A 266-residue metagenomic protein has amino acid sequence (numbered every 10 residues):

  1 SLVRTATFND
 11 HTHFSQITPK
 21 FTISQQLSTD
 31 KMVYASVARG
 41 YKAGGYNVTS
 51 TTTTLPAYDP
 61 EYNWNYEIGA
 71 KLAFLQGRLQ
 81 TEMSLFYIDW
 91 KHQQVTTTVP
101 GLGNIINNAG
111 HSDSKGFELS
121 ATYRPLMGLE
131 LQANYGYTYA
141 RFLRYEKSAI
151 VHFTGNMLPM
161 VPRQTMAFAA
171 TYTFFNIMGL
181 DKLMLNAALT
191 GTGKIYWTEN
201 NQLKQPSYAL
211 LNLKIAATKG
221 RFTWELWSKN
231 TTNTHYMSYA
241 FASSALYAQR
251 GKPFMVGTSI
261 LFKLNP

Functional and structural regions predicted by a protein language model:
S1-S28: Signature of Gram-negative outer-membrane beta-barrel scaffolds
H13-P19, V37-Y41, T52, P60-Y66 (+8 more regions): Transmembrane beta-barrel architecture of outer-membrane proteins
S15, S24-Q26, P60, L72-F74 (+5 more regions): Residue-level signature of outer-membrane beta-barrel architecture
Q26, M32-A38, A57-K115, R124 (+2 more regions): Membrane-embedded beta-barrel scaffold of Gram-negative outer-membrane proteins
S28-D30, L75-R78, G128, F175-L183 (+2 more regions): Short loop/turn motifs that connect adjacent beta-strands in outer-membrane beta-barrel proteins
V33, Y66, L79-M83, L131-A133 (+5 more regions): Transmembrane beta-strands of outer-membrane beta-barrel proteins
Y87-D89, N107-T198, S259-K263: Gram-negative outer-membrane beta-barrel transporters
L126, M178, T190-T198, A216-P266: C-terminal beta-signal and adjacent terminal beta-strands/loops of Gram-negative outer-membrane beta-barrel proteins
